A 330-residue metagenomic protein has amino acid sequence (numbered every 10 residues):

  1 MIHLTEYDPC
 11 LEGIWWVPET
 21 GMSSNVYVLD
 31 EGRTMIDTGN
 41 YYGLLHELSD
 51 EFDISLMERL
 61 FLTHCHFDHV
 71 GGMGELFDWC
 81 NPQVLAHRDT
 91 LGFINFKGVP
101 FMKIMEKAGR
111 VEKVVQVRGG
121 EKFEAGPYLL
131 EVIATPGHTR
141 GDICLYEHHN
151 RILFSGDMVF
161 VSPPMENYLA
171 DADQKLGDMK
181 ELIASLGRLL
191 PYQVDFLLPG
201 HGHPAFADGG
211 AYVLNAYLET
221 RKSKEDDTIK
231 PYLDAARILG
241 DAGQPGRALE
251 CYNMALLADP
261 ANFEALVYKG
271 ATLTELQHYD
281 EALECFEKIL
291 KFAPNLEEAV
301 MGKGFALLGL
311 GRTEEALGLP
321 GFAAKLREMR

Functional and structural regions predicted by a protein language model:
I2-D50, C144-V161: Conserved beta-strand hairpin/beta-sheet module of binuclear metal-dependent hydrolase folds, prominently
R33-M35, Y41, L129-P136, R140-D226: Metallo-beta-lactamase
Y41-H46, D50-E124, L307: Active-site HxH/HxHxD metal-binding segment of metal-dependent hydrolases
D241, E275-L276, G309-L310: Register position in tetratricopeptide repeats
A258, F292, K325-L326: Structural marker of alpha-solenoid helical repeat scaffolds
